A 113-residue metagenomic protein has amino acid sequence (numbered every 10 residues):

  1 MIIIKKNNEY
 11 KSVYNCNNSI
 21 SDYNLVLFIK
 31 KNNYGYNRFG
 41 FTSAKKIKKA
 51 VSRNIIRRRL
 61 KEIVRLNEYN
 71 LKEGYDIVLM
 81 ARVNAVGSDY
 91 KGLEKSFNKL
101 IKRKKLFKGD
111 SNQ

Functional and structural regions predicted by a protein language model:
M1-Q113: Positively charged, solvent-exposed patches that mediate nucleic-acid binding
